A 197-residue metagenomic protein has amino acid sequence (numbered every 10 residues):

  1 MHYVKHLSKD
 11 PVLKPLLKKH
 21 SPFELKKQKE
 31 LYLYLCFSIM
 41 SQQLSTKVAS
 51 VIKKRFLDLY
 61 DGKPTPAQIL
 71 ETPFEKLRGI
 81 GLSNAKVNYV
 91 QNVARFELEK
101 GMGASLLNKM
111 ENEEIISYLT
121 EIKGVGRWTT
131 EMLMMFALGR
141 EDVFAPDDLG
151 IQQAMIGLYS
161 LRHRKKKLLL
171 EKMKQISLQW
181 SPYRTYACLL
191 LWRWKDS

Functional and structural regions predicted by a protein language model:
M1-F23, R127-S197: C-terminal accessory module of base-excision DNA glycosylases/AP lyases that mediates lesion recognition and DNA
K9-L16, S45, A49-E121, Q179-S181: Alpha-helical ds-nucleic-acid-binding substructure associated with the helix-hairpin-helix region of base-excision DNA
S21, M40, D61, F74 (+4 more regions): A broad detector of the eukaryotic-type serine/threonine protein kinase catalytic domain
L25-L33, G81-A85, S177-R184: Structural motif
K29-Q43: Alpha-helical scaffold segments that form or flank carboxylate-/histidine-based iron centers
K29-Y32, A67-I69, K109-E111, K165-L168: Short acidic alpha-helix initiation/capping motifs at coil-to-helix transition points, especially at protein N-termini
C36, V90-V93, M155: Buried hydrophobic packing segments
